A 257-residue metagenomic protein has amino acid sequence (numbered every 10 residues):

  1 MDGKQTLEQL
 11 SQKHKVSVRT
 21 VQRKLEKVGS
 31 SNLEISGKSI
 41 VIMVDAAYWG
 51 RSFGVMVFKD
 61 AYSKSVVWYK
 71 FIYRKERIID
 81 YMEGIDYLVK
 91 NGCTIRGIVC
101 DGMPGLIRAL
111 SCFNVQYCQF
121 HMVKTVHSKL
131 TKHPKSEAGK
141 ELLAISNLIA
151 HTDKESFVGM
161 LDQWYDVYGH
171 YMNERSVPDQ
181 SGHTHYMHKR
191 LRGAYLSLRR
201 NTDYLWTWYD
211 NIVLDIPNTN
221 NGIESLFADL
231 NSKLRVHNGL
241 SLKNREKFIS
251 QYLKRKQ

Functional and structural regions predicted by a protein language model:
M1-Q5: Short, amphipathic alpha-helical "recognition" segments used to contact nucleic acids or chromatin
T6, S17-T20: Short coil turns linking two alpha-helices in DNA-binding domains
L7-Q12: Residues within the helices of the helix-turn-helix
K13, T20-V99, P104, R108 (+2 more regions): RNase H-like nuclease fold core
C93-M103, L110, L143-Q257: Acidic/histidine-rich catalytic cores and adjacent linkers of DNA breakage/strand-transfer/modification proteins
G97-L143: Conserved beta-strand -> loop -> alpha-helix junction used to position metal-binding or nucleic-acid-contacting
